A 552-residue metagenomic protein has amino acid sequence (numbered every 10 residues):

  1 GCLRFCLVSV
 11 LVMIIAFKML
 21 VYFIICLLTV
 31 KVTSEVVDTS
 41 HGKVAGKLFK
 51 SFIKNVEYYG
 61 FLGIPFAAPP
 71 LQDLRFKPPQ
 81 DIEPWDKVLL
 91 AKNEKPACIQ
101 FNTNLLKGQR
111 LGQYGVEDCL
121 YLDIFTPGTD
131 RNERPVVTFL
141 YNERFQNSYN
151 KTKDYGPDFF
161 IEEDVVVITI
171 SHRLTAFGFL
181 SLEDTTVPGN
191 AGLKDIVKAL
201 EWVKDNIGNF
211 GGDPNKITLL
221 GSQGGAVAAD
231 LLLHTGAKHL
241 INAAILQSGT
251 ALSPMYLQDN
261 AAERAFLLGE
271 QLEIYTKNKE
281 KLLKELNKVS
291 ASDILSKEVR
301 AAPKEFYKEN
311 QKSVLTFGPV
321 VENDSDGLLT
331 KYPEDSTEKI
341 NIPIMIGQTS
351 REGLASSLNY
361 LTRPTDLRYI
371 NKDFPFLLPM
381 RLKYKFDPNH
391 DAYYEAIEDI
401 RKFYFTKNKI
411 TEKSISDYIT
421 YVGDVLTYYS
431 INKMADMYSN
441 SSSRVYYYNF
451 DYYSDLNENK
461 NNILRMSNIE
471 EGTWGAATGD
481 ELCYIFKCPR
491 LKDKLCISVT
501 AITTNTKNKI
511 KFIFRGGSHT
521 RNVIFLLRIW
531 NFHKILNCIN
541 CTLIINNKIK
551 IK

Functional and structural regions predicted by a protein language model:
G1-I25: Classical eukaryotic N-terminal signal peptides for Sec-dependent ER targeting/secretion, especially the positively
C26-L193, P214, D493-K509, I513-T520 (+1 more regions): Non-catalytic accessory segments of hydrolases
G108, K198, D205, K238 (+3 more regions): Substrate-access "cap/lid" subdomains that shape and gate the entrance to catalytic or ligand-binding pockets
P188-I207: Alpha/beta-hydrolase active-site loop
D195, Q223-G225: Active-site loop->helix "elbow" adjoining a glycine-rich segment at hydrolase catalytic centers
G212-S222: Alpha/beta-hydrolase fold nucleophile elbow
A226-A237: Short glycine-enriched nucleophile-adjacent loop and the immediately C-terminal alpha-helix near the catalytic center
T420, Y428-N546, K552: Mobile gating loops/cap/lid regions near enzyme active sites that modulate substrate access
